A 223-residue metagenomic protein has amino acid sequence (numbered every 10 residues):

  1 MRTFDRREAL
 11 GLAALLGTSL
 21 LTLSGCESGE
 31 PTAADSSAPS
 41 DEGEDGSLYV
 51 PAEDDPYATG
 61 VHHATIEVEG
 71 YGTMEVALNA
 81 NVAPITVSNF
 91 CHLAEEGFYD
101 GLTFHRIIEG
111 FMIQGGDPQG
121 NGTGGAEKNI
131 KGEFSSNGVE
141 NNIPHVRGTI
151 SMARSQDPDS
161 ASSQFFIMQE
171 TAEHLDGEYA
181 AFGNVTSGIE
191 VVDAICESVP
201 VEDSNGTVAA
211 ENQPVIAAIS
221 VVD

Functional and structural regions predicted by a protein language model:
R2-D223: Cyclophilin-like peptidyl-prolyl cis-trans isomerases
